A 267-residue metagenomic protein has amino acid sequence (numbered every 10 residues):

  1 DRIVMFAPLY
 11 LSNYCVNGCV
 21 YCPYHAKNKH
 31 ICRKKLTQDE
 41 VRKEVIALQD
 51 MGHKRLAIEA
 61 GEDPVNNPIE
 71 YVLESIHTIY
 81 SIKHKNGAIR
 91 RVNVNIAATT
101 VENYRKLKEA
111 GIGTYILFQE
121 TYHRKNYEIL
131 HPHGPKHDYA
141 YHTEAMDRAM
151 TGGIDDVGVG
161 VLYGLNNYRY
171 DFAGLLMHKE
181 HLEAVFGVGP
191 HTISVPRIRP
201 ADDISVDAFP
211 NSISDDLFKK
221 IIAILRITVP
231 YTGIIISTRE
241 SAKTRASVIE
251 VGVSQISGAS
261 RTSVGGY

Functional and structural regions predicted by a protein language model:
V4-E40: Canonical Radical SAM [4Fe-4S] cluster-binding loop centered on the CxxxCxxC motif and its immediate flanking residues
L9, N13-C15, P23, G52 (+4 more regions): Short, small-residue-rich loop/turn micro-motifs
G18, R124-Y127, A201-S205, G266: Short acidic/His/Gly/Ser-rich catalytic and metal-binding motifs that mark active-site loops of diverse hydrolases
A26-R42, L48-A149, D156-G158, Y163-L165 (+1 more regions): Core AdoMet radical
A60, G113-T114, A140-I204, D215-K243 (+2 more regions): Conserved C-terminal portion of the radical SAM core fold that forms the substrate/S-adenosylmethionine-binding
K106, S247-V251: A short acidic, amphipathic alpha-helical/loop segment
F209-I213: Short, contiguous acidic/charged loop-to-helix segments that flank catalytic cores in large enzymes
